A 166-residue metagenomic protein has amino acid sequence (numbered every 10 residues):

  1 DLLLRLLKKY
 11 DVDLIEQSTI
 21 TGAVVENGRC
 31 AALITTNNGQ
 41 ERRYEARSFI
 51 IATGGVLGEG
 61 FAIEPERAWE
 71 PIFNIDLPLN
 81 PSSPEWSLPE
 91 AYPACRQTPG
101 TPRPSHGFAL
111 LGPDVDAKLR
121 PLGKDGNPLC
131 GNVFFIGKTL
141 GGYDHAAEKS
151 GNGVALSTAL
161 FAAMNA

Functional and structural regions predicted by a protein language model:
D1-A166: Residues forming the flavin
